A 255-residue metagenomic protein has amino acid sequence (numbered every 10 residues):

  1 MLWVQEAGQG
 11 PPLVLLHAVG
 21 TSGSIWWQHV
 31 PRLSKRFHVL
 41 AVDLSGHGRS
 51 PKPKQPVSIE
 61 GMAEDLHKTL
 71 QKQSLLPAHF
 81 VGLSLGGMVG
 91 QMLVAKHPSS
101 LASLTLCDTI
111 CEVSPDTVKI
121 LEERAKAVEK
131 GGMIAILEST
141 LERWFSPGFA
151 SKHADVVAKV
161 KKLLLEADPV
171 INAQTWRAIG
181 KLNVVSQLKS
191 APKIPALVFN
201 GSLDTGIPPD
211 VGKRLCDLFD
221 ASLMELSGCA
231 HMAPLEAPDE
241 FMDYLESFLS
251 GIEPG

Functional and structural regions predicted by a protein language model:
W3-K52: Conserved HGGG/HGGXW glycine-rich cap/lid loop of the alpha/beta-hydrolase fold
W27, P31, L40-V81, D243: Active-site loop/oxyanion-hole signature of alpha/beta-hydrolase fold enzymes
G82, G86, G90: Gly/Ala-rich beta-loop-alpha elbow adjacent to hydrolase catalytic centers
Q91-K96, L101-A135: Flexible "cap/lid" loop of the alpha/beta hydrolase fold
P115-K119, G131-S190: Conserved alpha/beta-hydrolase catalytic His-Asp/Glu region
A191-P192, V198-N200: Short beta-strand/loop motif that positions the catalytic acidic residue of the alpha/beta-hydrolase fold
S202-I207: Acidic catalytic loop of the alpha/beta-hydrolase fold
C229-M242: Catalytic histidine-centered segment of alpha/beta-hydrolase-like enzymes
